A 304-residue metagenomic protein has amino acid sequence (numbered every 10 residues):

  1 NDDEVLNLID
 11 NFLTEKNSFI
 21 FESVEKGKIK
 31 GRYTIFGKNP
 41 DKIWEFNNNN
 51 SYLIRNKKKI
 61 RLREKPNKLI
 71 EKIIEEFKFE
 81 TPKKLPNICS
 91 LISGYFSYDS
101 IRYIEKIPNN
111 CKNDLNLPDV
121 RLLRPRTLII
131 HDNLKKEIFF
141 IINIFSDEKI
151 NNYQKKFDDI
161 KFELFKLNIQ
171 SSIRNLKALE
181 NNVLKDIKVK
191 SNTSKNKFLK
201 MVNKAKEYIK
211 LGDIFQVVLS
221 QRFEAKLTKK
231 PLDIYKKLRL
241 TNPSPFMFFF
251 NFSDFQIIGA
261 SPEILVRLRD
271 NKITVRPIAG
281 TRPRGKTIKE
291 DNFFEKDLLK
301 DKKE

Functional and structural regions predicted by a protein language model:
N1-E304: Extended alpha-helical targeting/anchoring segments, especially N-terminal organellar/secretory targeting helices
